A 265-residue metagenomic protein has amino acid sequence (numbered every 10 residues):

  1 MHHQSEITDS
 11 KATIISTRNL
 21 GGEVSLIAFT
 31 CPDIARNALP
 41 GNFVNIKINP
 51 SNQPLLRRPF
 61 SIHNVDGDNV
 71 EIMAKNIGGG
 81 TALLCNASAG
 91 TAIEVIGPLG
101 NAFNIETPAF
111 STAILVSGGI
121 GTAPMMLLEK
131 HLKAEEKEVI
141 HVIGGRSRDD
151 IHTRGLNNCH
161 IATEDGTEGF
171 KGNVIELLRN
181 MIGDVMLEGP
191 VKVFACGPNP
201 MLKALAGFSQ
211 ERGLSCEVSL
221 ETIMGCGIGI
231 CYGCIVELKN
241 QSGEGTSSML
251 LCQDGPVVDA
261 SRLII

Functional and structural regions predicted by a protein language model:
H2-A89: Ferredoxin-reductase
S16, N64, I161-T163, V218 (+1 more regions): Structural signal for conserved beta-strand scaffold positions within catalytic alpha/beta enzyme cores
G79-I223: FNR/FR-type flavoprotein reductase catalytic core
V174, G255-I265: A charged, well-structured terminal subsegment
N199-P200, E221-P256: Local cysteine-cluster metal-coordination motifs and their immediate loop/turn environment, predominantly Fe-S cluster
